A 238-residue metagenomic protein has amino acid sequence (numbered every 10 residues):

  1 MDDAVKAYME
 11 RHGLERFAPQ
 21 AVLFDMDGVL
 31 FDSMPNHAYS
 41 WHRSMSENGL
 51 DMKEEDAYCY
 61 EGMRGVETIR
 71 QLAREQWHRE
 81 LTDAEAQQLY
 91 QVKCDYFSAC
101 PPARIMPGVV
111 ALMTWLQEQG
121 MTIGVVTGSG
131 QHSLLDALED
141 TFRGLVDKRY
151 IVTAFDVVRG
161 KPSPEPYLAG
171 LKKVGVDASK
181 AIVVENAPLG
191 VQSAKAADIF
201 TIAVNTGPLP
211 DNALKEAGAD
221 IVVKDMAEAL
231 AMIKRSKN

Functional and structural regions predicted by a protein language model:
M1-Q20, A84, V110, T114 (+1 more regions): Asp-based, Mg2+/Mn2+-dependent phosphohydrolase catalytic module
D3-D56: Active-site neighborhood of HAD-like aspartate-dependent phosphohydrolases
A7, A73-V110, T114, Q119: Metal-dependent phosphoesterase signature
V29, T127-S129: Conserved phosphate-coupling serine/threonine residues in phosphotransfer and NTP-handling enzymes
Y39, S44-W77, A99: Alpha-helical substrate-recognition element adjacent to the catalytic core
S46, Q117, K195: Anion (oxyanion) recognition and catalysis
L50-C59, H78-L89, L145-K148: Short, surface-exposed acidic
